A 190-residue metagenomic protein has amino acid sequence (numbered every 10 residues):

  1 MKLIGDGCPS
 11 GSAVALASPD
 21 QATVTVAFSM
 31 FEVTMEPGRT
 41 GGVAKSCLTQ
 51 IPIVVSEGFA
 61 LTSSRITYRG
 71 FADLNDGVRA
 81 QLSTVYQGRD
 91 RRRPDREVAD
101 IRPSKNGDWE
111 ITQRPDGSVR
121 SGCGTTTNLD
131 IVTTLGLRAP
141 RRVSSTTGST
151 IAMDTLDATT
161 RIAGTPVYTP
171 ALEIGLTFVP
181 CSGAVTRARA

Functional and structural regions predicted by a protein language model:
M1-A190: Mature extracytoplasmic or otherwise solvent-exposed domains
